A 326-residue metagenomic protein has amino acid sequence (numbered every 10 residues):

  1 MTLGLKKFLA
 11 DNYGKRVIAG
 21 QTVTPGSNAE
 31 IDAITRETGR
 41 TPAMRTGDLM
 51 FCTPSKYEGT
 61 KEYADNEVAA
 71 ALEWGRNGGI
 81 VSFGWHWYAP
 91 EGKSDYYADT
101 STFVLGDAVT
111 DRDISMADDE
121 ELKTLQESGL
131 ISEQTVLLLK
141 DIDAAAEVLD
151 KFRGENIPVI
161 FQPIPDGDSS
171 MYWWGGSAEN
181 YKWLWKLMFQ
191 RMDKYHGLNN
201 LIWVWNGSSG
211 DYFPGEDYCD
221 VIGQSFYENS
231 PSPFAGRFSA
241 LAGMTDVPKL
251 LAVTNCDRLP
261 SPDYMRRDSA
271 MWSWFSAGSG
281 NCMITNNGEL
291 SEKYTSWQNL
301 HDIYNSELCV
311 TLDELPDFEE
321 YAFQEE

Functional and structural regions predicted by a protein language model:
M1-E62, Y304-E326: N-terminal module-boundary/linker segments of secreted carbohydrate-active enzymes
L3-G4, G26-I34, D65-A69, A144-V148 (+3 more regions): Alpha-helical scaffolding within the catalytic cores of extracellular/periplasmic polymer-degrading hydrolases
G14-V17, R40-A43, R76-V81, G154-I160 (+4 more regions): Loop/turn elements at helix/coil->beta-strand transitions in domains of secreted/extracellular proteins
V17-T22, K249-E326: Substrate-binding cleft of secreted/luminal carbohydrate-active enzymes
G20-T22, Q162-I164, D168, W185-D211 (+1 more regions): Aromatic-lined carbohydrate-recognition surfaces of secreted/lumenal glycan-active proteins
R45-G47, S209-P231, G278: Aromatic- and acid-rich polysaccharide-binding/catalytic face of secreted or lumenal carbohydrate-active enzymes
P54-L187, K194, L198: Substrate-binding cleft of extracellular glycoside hydrolase catalytic domains
Q224-V253: Substrate-binding surface in catalytic domains of secreted glycosidases
